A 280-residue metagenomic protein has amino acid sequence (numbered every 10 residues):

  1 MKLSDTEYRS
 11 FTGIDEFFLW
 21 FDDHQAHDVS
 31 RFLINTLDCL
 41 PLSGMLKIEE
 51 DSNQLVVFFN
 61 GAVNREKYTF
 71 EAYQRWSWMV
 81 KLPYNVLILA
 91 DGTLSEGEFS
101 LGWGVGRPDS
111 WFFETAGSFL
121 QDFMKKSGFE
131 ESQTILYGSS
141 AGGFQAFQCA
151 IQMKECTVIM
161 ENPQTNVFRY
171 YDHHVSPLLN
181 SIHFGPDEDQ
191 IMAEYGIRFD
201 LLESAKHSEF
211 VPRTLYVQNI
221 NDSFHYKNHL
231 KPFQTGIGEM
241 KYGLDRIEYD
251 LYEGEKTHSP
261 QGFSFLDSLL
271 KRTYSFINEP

Functional and structural regions predicted by a protein language model:
M1-N53: A domain-start/cap signature at the N-terminus of enzymes
L33-E98: Short, surface-exposed "cap/lid" segments of acyl-processing enzymes
F58-A62, I88-L94, E161-Q164, V217-N221 (+1 more regions): Short loop/turn segments at strand-loop or loop-helix junctions that form parts of catalytic or ligand-binding pockets
G104-S127: Alpha/beta-hydrolase active-site loop
G128-S140: Alpha/beta-hydrolase fold nucleophile elbow
G138-Q148: Glycine-rich nucleophile elbow surrounding the catalytic serine of serine-hydrolase chemistry
I151-D187: Hydrolase active-site cap/lid region
H173-Y249, K256-F276: The feature captures the conserved acid-bearing segment of alpha/beta-hydrolase catalytic domains
